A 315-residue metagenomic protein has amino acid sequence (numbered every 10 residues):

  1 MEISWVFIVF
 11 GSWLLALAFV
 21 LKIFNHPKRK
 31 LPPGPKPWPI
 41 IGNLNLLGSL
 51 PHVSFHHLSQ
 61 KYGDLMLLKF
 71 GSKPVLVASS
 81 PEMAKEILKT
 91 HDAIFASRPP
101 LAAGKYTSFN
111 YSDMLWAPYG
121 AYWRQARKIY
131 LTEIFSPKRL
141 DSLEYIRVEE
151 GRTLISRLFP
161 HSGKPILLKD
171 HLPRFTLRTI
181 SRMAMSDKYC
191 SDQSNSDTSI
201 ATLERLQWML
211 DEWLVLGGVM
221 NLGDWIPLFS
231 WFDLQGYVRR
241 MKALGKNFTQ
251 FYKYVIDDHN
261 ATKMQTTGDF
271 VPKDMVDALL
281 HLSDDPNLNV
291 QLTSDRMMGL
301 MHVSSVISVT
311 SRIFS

Functional and structural regions predicted by a protein language model:
M1-P27: Terminal signal-anchor or tail-anchor transmembrane helices that tether membrane-associated enzymes to cellular
V6, P37-W38, K273: Low-complexity, intrinsically disordered short peptide segments enriched in small/polar/basic residues
G11, K69, R139, R296-M297: N-terminal hydrophobic alpha-helix used for membrane targeting or insertion
A16-L17, T132, S136, D285-P286: A short, flexible beta-alpha/helix-coil linker loop
P27-L47, V53-I146, L167, L172-S181 (+1 more regions): Cytochrome P450 substrate-recognition site 1
P99-T107, D141-F314: Cytochrome P450 heme-thiolate monooxygenase catalytic core
